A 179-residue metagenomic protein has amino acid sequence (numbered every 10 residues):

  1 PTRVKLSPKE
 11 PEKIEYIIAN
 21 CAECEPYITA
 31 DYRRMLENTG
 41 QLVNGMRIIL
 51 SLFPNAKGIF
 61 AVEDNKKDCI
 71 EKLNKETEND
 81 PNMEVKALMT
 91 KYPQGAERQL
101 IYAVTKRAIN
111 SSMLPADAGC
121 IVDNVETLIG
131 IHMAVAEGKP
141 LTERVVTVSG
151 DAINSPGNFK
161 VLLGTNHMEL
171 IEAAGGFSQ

Functional and structural regions predicted by a protein language model:
P1-I14: Short amphipathic alpha-helices and their capping/turn segments at secondary-structure boundaries
T2-R3, D31-L36, A61: Metallocofactor- and cofactor-centric catalytic cores in central/energy metabolism, strongly enriched
S7, N55-H167, A173-S178: Hydrophobic alpha-helical positions that pack around
P11-A22, N44: N-terminal glycine-rich anion-binding loops that anchor highly charged ligand groups
I17-D31, A152: Gly-rich Lys/Arg/Thr-decorated short loops/hinges at beta-loop-alpha junctions or inter-strand turns that position
A22-I28, F53-P54, A108-I109: Acidic/polar active-site rim loop that often engages polyanionic ligands
Y32-G40, N65, G164: Cofactor-cradling patches in redox/metallo enzymes
L36-L52: Histidine-anchored nucleotide/phosphate-binding helix
